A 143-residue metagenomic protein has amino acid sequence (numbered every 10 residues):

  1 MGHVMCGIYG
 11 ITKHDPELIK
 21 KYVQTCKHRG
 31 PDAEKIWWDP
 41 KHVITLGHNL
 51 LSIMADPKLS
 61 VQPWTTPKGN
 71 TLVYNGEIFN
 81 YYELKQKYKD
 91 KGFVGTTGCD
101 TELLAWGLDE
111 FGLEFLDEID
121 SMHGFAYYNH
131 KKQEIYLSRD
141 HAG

Functional and structural regions predicted by a protein language model:
G2-G143: N-terminus-centric sequence/structural signature that marks the extreme N-terminus and adjacent "lid/interface" module
